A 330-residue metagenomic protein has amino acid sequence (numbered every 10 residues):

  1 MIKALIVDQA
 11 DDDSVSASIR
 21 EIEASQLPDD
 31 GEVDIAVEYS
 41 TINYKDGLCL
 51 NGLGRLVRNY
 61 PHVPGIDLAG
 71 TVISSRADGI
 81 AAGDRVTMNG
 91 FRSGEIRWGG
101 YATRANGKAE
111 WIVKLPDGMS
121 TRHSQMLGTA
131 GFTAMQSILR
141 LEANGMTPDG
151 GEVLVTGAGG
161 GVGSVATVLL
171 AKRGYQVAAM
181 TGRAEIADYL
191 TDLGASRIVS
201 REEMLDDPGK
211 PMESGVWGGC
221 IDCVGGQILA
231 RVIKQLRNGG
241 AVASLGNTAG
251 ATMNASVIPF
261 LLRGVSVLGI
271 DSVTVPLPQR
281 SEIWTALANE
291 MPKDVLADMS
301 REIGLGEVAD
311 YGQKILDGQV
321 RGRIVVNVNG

Functional and structural regions predicted by a protein language model:
Q26-I42, L53-S93: Glycine-rich beta-strand-centered segment in the early N-terminal region that forms part of a ligand/cofactor-binding
E32, D84-R85, R104, E152 (+2 more regions): Residue-level marker of beta-strand positions
N89-L154: NAD(P)H dinucleotide-binding glycine-rich loop of Rossmann-like/cofactor-binding domains, especially the beta1-alpha1
Y101, G182-Y189, A251-V257: Short, glycine/polar-rich helix-capping loops at beta-to-alpha or helix-loop-helix junctions that flank or form
G131, G157-S164, G225: Glycine-rich NAD(P) Rossmann-fold beta1-alpha1 loop
A171-Q227, T285: Adenosine-nucleotide cofactor-binding segment
Q227-K293, V328-N329: Glycine-rich phosphate-binding loop and adjacent beta-alpha segment of Rossmann(oid) nucleotide-cofactor-binding
S281-G330: C-terminal hydrophobic helical "lid"/dimerization subdomain of Rossmann-like NAD(P)H-dependent oxidoreductases
